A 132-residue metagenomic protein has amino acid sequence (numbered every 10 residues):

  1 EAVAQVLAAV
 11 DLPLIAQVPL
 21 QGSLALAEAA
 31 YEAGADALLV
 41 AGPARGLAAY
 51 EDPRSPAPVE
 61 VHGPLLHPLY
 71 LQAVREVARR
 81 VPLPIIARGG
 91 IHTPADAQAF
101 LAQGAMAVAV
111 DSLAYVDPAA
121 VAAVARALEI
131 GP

Functional and structural regions predicted by a protein language model:
E1-A2, G22, V61-L69, H92 (+1 more regions): Alpha-helix N-cap and loop-to-helix initiation/capping positions
E1-A9, P13-A25: Conserved beta-alpha-beta core of the PfkB/ribokinase-like small-molecule kinase fold
V3-V6, V77, V124, L128: Hydrophobic alpha-helical packing residues
A8-L12, V81, I130-G131: Short helix-capping segments at alpha-helix termini
P13-Q17, D36-L39, P84-I86, M106-A107: Structural preference for beta-strand elements that scaffold enzyme active sites
Q21-A33, R79-L83, I91-V108: Catalytic cores of alpha/beta
L26-R79, L83, A119-A123: Glycine/Thr-rich beta-alpha phosphate-binding loop at enzyme active sites
A37-L47, G90-I91, D96-V124: Glycine-rich phosphate-binding active-site loops on the catalytic face of alpha/beta enzymes
